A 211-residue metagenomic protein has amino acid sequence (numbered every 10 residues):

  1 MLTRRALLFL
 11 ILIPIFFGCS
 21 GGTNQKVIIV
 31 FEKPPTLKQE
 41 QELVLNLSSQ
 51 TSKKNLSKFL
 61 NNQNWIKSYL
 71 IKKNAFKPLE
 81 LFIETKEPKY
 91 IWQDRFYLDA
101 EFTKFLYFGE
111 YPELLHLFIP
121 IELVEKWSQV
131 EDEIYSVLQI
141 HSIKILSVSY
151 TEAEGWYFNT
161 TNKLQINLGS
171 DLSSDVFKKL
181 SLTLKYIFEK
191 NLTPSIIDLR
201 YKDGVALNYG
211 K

Functional and structural regions predicted by a protein language model:
M1-P34, Y150-K211: N-terminal positively charged amphipathic segments used for targeting/anchoring
L2-L8, G21-T23, I71-L81, H116-Q129: Charged, low-complexity, helix/coiled-coil-prone segments
C19-E110: Terminal hydrophobic membrane-targeting helix
F31-N64, L106-E131, S136-Q139, D171-S173 (+1 more regions): Periplasmic/extracytosolic POTRA-like scaffold domains at the N-termini of outer-membrane and outer-envelope
Q41-L43, N74, E80-T85, Q93-Y97 (+7 more regions): General "foldedness" signal
L79-G155, N159-T161, Q165-I166: Extracytoplasmic segments of membrane-associated envelope/inner-membrane machinery
